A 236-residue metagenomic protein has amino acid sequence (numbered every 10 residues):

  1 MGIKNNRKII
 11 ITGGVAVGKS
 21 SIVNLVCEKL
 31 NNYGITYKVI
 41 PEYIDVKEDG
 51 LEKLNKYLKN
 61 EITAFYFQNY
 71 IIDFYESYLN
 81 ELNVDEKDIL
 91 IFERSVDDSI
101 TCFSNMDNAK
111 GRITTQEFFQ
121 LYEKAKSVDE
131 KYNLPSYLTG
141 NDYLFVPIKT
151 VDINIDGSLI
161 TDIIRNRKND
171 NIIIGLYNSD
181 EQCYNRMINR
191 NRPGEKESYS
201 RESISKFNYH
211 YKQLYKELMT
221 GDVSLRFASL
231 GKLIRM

Functional and structural regions predicted by a protein language model:
M1-N6: Phosphate-binding P-loop
I11: Hydrophobic anchor at the beta1->P-loop junction of P-loop NTPases
V15: The conserved Walker
K19: Conserved lysine of the Walker
I22, V26: Hydrophobic positions on the alpha1 helix immediately C-terminal to the Walker A/P-loop
E28-F74, N105-D107: Conserved substrate/cofactor phosphate-moiety recognition/catalytic segment in nucleotide-dependent phosphotransferases
F67, I72-L121: A basic- and aromatic-enriched beta-loop-alpha substructure that forms the phosphate/nucleotide- and DNA/RNA-contacting
T101-K212: A glycine- and Lys/Arg-enriched "phosphate-lid" helix/loop adjacent to the NTP-binding pocket of small-molecule kinases
